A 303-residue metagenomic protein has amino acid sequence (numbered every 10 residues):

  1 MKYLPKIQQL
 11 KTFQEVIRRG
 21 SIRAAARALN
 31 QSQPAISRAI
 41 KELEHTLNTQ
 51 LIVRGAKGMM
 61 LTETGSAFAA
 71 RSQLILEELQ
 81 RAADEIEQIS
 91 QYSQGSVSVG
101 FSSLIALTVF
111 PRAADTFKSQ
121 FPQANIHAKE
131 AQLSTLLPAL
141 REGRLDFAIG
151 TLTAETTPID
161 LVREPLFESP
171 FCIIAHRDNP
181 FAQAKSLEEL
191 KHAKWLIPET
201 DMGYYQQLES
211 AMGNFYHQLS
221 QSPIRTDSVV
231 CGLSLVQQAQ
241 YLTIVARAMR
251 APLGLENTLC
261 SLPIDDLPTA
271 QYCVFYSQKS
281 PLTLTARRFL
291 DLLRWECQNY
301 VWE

Functional and structural regions predicted by a protein language model:
Y3-L4, A70, R112-T116, S134-F171 (+4 more regions): Short beta-strand-centered segments that line the small-molecule binding cleft or hinge of alpha/beta clamshell
Q14-S32: Short helix-boundary/capping micro-motifs
E44-E63: A short LG(V/I)-centered, amphipathic sequence patch enriched for acidic residue(s) preceding the LG motif
T46-L47, F68-S90: Alpha-helical linker/hinge and terminal dimerization helices associated with HTH transcriptional regulators
Q94-E155, T226: Central regulatory/effector-binding core of bacterial HTH transcription factors
Q132-L145, T151, D201-C260: Hydrophobic hinge/microswitch elements
F181-A182, A193-Y216, L282-L290, N299-E303: Secondary-structure junction motif
C260-E303: A late-sequence structural motif
